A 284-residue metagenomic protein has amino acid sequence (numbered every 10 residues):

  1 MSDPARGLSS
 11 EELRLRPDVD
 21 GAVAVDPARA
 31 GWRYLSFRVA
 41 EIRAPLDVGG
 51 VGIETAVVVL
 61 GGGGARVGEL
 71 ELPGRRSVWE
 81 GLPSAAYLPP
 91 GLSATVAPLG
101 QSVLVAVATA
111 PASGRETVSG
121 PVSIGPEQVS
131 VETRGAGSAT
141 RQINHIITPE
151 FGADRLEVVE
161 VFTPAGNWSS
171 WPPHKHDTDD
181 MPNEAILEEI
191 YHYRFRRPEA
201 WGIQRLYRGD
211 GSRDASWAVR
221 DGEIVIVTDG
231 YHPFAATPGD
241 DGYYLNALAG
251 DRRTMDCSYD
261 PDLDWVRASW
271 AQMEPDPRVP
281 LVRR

Functional and structural regions predicted by a protein language model:
M1-V51, G61, P73, W265-R284: Generic N-terminal segment detector
R16-D47, E54, A139-I190: A short glycine-rich, His/Asp/Glu-containing loop-to-beta-strand
G31, L35-P98, V103-L104: Extended, compositionally biased flexible segments
L46-G74, L88, A165, D177-I224 (+3 more regions): Glycine- and acidic-residue-biased ligand/ion/polar-headgroup-sensing regions
W79-L99, A110, A218-G239, L248: Conserved metal-binding segment of the jelly-roll/cupin
P83, G91, S102-V105, R155-E160 (+1 more regions): Extracellular structured ligand-interaction cores
P90, P98-G100, V107-P111, I147-T148 (+4 more regions): Short, structured patches in soluble enzyme cores that scaffold and shape functional sites
S102-N144, R205-Y207, L245-R284: Double-stranded beta-helix
